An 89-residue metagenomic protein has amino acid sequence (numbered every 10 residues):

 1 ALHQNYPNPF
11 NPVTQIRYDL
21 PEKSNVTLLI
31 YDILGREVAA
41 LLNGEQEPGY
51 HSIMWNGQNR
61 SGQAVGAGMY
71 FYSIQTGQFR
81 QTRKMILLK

Functional and structural regions predicted by a protein language model:
A1-Y6, F10-Y31, A40, S52-W55 (+1 more regions): Glycine-centered coil/turn sites that cap beta-strands in beta-rich domains
K23, L42-G77: Short, surface-exposed loop/turn motifs with a glycine/proline- and acidic-biased composition
F79-R83: Extracellular and select intracellular beta-sandwich modules with Ser/Thr-enriched, small-residue motifs on
M85-K89: Short beta-strand edge segments in extracellular beta-sheet folds
